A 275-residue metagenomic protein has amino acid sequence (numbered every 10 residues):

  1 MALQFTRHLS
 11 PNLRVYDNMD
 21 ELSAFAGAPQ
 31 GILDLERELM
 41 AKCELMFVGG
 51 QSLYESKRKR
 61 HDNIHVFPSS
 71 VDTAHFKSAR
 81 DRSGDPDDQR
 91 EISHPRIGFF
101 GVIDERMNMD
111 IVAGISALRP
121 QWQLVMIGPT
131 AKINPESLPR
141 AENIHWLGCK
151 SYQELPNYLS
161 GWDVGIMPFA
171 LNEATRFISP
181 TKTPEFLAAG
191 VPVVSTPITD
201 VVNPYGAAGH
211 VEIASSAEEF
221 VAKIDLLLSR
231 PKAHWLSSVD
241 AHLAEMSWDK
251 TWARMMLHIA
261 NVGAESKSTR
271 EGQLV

Functional and structural regions predicted by a protein language model:
P29-M46: Membrane-proximal helix-turn-helix segments that form the acceptor-binding/catalytic region of lipid-linked
S52, F67-A79: Carbohydrate-associated surface elements
D88-M107, V112-S116, L124-V125: Conserved donor-binding/catalytic core segment of Leloir-type glycosyltransferases
M107, Q153-Y158, G165-A188, V194-G206: Nucleotide-sugar-dependent
Q123-P135: Glycosyltransferase donor-sugar binding loop
I133-L159: Nucleotide-activated donor-binding/catalytic signature segment of Leloir-type glycosyltransferases, i.e., the conserved
A207-E218, L226-P231: Conserved acidic donor-binding segment of nucleotide-sugar-dependent glycosyltransferases
K232-I259: A charged, aromatic-enriched C-terminal amphipathic alpha-helix characteristic of glycosyltransferases across folds
